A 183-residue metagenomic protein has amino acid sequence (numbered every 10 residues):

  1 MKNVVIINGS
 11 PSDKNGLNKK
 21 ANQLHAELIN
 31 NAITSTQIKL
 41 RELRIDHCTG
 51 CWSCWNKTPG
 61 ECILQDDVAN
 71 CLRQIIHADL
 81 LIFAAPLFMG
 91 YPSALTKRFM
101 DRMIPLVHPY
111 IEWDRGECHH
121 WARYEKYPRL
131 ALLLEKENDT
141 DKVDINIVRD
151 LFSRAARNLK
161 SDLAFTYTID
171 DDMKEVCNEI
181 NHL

Functional and structural regions predicted by a protein language model:
M1-F83, M89-M100, I104-H108, F165-L183: N-terminal beta1-alpha1-beta2 submodule of the flavodoxin-like/Rossmannoid cofactor-binding fold
N8-S10, L133-K136: Short beta-strand/turn micro-motifs composed of small residues that flank or help shape donor/cofactor-binding pockets
P86-M89, E137-D139: Short glycine-rich anion-binding loops that position phosphate/pyrophosphate groups of nucleotides and phosphorylated
R115-H119: Alpha-helical scaffolding within the catalytic cores of extracellular/periplasmic polymer-degrading hydrolases
W121-Y127: Short, conserved loop/helix-junction motifs that constitute active-site signature segments in enzyme catalytic cores
P128-A131, R149: Anaerobic metallocofactor- and corrinoid-dependent redox/one-carbon enzyme cores, especially those from methanogenesis
A131-L132, F165: Conserved beta-strand/loop subsegment of P-loop NTPase cores
N138-L183: Glycine-rich phosphate/pyrophosphate-binding loop and the adjoining helix
